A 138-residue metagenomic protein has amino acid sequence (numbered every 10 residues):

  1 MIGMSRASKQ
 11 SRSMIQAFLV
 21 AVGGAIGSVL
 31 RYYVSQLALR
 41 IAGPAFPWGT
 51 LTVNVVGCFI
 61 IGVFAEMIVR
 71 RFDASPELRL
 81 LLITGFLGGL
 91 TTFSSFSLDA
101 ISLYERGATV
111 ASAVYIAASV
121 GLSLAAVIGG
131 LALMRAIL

Functional and structural regions predicted by a protein language model:
M1-L138: Membrane-interface helix-loop junctions in multi-pass transporters/channels
